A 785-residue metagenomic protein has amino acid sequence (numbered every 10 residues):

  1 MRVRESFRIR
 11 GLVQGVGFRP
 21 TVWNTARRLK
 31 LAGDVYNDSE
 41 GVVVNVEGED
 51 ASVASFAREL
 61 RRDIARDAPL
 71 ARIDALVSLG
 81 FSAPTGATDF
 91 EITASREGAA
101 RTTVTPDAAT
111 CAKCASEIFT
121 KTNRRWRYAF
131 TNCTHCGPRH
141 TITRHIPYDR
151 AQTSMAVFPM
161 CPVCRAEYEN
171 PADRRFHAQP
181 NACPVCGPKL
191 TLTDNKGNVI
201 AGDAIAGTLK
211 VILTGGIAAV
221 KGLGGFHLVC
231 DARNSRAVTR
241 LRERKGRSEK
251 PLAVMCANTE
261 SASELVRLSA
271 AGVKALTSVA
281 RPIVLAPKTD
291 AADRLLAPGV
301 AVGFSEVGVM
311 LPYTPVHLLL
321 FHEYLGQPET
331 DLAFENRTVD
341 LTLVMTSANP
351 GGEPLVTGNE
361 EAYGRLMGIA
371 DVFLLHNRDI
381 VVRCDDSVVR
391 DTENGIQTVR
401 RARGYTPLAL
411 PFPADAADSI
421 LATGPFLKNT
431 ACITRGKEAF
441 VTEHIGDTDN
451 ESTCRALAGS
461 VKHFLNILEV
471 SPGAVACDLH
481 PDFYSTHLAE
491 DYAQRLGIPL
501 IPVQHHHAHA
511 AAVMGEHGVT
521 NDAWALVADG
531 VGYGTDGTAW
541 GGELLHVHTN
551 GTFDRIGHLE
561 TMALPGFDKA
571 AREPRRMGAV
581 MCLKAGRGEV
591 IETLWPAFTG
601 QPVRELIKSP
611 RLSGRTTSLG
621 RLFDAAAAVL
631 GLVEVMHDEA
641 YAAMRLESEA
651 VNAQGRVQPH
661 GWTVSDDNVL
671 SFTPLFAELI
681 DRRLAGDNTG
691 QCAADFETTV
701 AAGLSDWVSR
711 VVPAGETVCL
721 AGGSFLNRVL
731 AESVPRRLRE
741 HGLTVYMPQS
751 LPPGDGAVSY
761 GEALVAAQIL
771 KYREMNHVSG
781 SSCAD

Functional and structural regions predicted by a protein language model:
M1-T191, G202: Intrinsically disordered, low-complexity, mixed-charge
D63, E167, P328-A414, L612-T616: Internal gly/pro-rich beta-alpha loop/helix module that stabilizes soluble enzyme cofactors or their anionic handles
S78, G225-D290: A phosphate-binding glycine/aspartate-rich beta-alpha loop in the early core of alpha/beta enzymes
F176, P180, G187-K189, P425-R455 (+5 more regions): A contiguous, well-structured pocket-lining segment that forms one wall/lid of small-molecule binding clefts in soluble
A219, E469-D482, A714-F725: Short glycine-rich phosphate-binding loop at a beta-alpha junction
S263-S269, L319-L320, L355-E360, D386-S387 (+2 more regions): Conserved phosphate-binding catalytic cores of ATP/NTP-utilizing and phosphoryl-transfer enzymes
D478, G497-H509, T717-A721, R728 (+1 more regions): Conserved phosphate-binding/catalytic loops in two-lobed NTP-binding clefts
H506-A528, Y533-G534, P574-L583, A694 (+2 more regions): Glycine-rich phosphate-binding/hydrolytic loop that grips phosphoryl groups
